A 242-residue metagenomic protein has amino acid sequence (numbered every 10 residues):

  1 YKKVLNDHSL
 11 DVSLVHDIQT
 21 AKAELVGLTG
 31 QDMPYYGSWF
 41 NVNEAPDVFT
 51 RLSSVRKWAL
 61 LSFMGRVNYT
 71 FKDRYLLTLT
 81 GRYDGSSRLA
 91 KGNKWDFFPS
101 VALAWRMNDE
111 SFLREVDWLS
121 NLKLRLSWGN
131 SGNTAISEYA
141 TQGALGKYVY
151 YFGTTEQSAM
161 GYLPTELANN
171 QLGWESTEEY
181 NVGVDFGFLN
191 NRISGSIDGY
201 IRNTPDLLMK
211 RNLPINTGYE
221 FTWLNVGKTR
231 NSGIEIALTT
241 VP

Functional and structural regions predicted by a protein language model:
Y1-P242: Extracellular/periplasmic, surface-exposed regions of secreted and cell-surface proteins
